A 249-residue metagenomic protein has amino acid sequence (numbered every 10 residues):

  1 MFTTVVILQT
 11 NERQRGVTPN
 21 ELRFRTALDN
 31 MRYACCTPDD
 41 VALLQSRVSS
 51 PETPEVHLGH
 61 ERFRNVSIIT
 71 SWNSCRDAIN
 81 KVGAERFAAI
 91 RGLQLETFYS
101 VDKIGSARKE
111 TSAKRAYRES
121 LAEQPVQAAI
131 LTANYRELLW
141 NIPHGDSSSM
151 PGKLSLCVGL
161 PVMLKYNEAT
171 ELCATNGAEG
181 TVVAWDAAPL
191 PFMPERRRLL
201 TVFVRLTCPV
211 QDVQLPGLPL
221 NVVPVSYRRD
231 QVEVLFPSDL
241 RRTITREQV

Functional and structural regions predicted by a protein language model:
M1-V249: RecA-like helicase/translocase P-loop NTPase motor core
